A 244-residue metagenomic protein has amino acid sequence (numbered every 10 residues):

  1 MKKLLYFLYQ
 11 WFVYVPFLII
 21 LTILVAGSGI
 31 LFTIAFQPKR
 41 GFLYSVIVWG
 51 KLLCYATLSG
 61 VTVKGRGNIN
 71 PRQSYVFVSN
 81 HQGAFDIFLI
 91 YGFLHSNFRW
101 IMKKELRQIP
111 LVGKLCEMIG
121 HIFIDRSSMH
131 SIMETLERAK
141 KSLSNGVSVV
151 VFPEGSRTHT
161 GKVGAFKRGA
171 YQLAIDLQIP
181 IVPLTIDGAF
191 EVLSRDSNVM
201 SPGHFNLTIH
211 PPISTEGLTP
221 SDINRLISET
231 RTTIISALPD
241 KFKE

Functional and structural regions predicted by a protein language model:
M1-G60: N-terminal membrane-anchoring alpha-helices
L4-L8, M133-E244: Non-catalytic C-terminal accessory region of glycerolipid acyltransferases and related lyso-lipid remodeling enzymes
V25-Y44, A56-T57, N70-M129: Catalytic core of membrane glycerolipid acyltransferases/transacylases, capturing the structured, soluble-facing
G50, H121-D125, S156: Short, basic, glycine/proline-bearing loop/turn elements
T57-K64, I132-M133, F190-V192: Short gly/ser/thr-rich secondary-structure transition/capping motifs
V63, F77, W100-I101, L207-I209: Generic preference for hydrophobic
K64, I101-K103, D125-R126, P153 (+1 more regions): Thr-Gly-centered strand-to-loop micro-motif
R66-P71, V199-M200: A short beta-turn/loop motif at secondary-structure boundaries
